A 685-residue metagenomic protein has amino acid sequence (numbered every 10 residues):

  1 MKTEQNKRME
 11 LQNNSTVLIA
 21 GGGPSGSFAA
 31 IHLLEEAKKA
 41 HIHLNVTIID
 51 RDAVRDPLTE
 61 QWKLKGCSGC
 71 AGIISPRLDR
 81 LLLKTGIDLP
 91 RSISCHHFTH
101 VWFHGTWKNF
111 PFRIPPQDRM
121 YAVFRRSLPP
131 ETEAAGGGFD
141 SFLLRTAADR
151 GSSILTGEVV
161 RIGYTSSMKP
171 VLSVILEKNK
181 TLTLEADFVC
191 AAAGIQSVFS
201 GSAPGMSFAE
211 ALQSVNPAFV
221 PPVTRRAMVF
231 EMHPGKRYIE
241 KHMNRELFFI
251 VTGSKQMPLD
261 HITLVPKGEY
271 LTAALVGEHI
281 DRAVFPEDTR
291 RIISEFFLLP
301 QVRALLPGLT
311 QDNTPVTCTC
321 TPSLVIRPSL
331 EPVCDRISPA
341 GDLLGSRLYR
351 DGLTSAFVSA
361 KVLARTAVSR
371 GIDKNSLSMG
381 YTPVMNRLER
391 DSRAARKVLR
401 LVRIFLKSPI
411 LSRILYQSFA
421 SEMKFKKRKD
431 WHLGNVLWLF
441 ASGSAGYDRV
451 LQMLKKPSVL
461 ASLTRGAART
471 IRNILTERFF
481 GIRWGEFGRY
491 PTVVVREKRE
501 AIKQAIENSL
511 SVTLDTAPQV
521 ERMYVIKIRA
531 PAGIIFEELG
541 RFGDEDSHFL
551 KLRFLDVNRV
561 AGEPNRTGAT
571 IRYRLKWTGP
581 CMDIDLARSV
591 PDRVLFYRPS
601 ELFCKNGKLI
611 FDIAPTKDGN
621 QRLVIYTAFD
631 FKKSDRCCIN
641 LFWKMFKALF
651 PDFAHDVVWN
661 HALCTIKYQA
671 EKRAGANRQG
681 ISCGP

Functional and structural regions predicted by a protein language model:
H32-E35, R145-Q301: Predominantly flavin-linked oxidoreductase catalytic cores and closely associated redox partners
L34-L64: Glycine-rich FAD pyrophosphate-binding loop
A53-K108: N-terminal FAD cofactor-binding segment of flavoenzymes
C70-I73, D118-R145, A227-E231, D281-D288: Short beta-strand to alpha-helix junction loop
S94, H279-N375: FAD/FMN-dependent oxidoreductases across multiple families
V368-I502, F642: C-terminal helical "tail/cap" subdomain of flavin- and related membrane-associated enzymes
E497-E563, P685: Hydrophobic ligand-binding cavity/cleft-lining segments
G533, G540-H548, R553-K608, T616-R622 (+3 more regions): Glycine-rich portal/gate segments that line the openings of hydrophobic small-molecule binding cavities
